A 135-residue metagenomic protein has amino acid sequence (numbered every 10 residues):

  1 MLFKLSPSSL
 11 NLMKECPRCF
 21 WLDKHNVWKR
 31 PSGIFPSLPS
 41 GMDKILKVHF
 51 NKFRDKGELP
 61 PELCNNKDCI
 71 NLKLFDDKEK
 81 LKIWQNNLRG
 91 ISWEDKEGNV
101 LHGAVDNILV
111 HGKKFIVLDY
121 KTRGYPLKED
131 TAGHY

Functional and structural regions predicted by a protein language model:
M1-L12, R18-K24, N99-G103, N107-H111 (+1 more regions): Structured catalytic/translocation cores of nucleotide/phosphate-coupled proteins
L2-N65: Nuclease catalytic cores
N11, N26, N51, N65-N66 (+4 more regions): Detector for Asparagine
N26-V27, K56, L81, G90 (+1 more regions): A generic structural signal for solvent-exposed, polar alpha-helical segments
R54-K73, K114-I116, G124-E129: Short N-terminal secondary-structure initiator segments
L59-E97: A short acidic/basic microdomain associated with nuclease active sites
Q85-N86, G90-Y135: Mg2+/Mn2+-dependent nuclease catalytic core
